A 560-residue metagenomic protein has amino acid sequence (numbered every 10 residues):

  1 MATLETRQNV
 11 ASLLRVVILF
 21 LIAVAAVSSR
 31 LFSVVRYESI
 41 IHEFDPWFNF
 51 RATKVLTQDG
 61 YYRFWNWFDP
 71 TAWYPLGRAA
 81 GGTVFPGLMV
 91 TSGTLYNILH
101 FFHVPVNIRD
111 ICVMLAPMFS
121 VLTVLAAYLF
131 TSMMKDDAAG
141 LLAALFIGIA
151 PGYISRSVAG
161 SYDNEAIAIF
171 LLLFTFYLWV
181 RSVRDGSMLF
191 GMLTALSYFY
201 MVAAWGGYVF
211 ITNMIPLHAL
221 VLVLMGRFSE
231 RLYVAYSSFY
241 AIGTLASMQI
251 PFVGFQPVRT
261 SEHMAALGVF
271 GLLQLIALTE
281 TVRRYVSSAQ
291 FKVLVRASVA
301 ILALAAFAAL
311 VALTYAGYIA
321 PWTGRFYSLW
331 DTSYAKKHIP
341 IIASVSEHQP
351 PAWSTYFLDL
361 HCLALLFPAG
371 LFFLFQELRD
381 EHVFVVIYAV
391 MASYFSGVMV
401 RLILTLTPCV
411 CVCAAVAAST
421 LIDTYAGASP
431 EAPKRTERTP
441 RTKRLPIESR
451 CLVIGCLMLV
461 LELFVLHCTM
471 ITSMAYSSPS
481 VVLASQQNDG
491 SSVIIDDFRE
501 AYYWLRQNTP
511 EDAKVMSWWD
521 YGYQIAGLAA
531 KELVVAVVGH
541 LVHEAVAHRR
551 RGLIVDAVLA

Functional and structural regions predicted by a protein language model:
M1-V34, F44, S288-A305, R444-V460: Start-transfer (signal-anchor) and selected internal transmembrane alpha helices of multi-pass inner/ER membrane
A2-L4, P430-A560: Extracytoplasmic
L19-S29, P70-A72, M114-R227, Y236-V253 (+2 more regions): Membrane-embedded helix bundles of polyisoprenyl
I22-L122, D163-A166: Membrane-interface coil-to-helix junctions
S28-F44, V253-Q256, A312-G324, T472-Y476: Helix-to-loop transition at the C-terminal end of transmembrane segments
L178, I211-S298, T420-G427: Perimembrane helix-loop-helix junctions
S261-R284, L294-F384: Alpha-helical transmembrane segments at the extracellular/periplasmic loop-to-helix junctions of multi-pass membrane
A364, V390-R444, I454-G455, L459: Hydrophobic/aromatic-rich transmembrane helices and adjacent perimembrane loops
